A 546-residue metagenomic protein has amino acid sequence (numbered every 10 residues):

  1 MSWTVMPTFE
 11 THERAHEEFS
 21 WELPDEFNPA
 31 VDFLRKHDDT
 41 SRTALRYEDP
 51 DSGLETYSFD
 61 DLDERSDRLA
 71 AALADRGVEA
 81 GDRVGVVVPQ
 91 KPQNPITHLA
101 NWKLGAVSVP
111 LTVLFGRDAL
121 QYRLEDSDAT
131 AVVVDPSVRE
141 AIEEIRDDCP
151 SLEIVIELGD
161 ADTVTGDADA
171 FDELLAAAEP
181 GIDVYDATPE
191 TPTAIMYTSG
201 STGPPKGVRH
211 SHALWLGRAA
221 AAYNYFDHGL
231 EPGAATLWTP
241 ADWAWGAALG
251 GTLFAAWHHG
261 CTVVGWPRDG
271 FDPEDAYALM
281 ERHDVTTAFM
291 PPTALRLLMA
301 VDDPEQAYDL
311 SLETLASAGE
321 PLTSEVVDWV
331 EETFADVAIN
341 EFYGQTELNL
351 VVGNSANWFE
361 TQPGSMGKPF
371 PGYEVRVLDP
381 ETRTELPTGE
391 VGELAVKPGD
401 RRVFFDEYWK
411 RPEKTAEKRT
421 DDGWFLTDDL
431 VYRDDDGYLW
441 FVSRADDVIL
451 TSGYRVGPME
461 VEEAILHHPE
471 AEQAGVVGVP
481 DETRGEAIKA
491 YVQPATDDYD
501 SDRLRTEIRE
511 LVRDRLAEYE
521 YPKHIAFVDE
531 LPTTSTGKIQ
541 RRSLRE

Functional and structural regions predicted by a protein language model:
S41-L99, G116-Q121, A170-E173: Conserved AMP-binding/adenylate-forming core of the ANL superfamily
S41-T43, E157-D162, L175-Y197, P204 (+1 more regions): Conserved pre-ATP/AMP-binding loop-to-beta segment of ANL
D75-R76, L99, K103-E173, T496 (+1 more regions): Structural core segment of the AMP-binding/adenylate-forming
F115, Q121-Y122, T130-D135, A288 (+6 more regions): AMP-binding/adenylate-forming catalytic core of the ANL superfamily
L158, D514-K538: AMP-binding/adenylate-forming catalytic domain of the ANL superfamily
D172-L175, H258, V285-M290, M299-Q362 (+1 more regions): Gly/Ser/Thr-rich phosphate-binding loop
L216-T239, W243-T286, V301, F370: Conserved AMP-binding/adenylation subdomain of ANL enzymes
P369-G372, T384-K418, V456: Conserved ATP/PPi-binding loop(s) of AMP-dependent carboxylate-activating enzymes
